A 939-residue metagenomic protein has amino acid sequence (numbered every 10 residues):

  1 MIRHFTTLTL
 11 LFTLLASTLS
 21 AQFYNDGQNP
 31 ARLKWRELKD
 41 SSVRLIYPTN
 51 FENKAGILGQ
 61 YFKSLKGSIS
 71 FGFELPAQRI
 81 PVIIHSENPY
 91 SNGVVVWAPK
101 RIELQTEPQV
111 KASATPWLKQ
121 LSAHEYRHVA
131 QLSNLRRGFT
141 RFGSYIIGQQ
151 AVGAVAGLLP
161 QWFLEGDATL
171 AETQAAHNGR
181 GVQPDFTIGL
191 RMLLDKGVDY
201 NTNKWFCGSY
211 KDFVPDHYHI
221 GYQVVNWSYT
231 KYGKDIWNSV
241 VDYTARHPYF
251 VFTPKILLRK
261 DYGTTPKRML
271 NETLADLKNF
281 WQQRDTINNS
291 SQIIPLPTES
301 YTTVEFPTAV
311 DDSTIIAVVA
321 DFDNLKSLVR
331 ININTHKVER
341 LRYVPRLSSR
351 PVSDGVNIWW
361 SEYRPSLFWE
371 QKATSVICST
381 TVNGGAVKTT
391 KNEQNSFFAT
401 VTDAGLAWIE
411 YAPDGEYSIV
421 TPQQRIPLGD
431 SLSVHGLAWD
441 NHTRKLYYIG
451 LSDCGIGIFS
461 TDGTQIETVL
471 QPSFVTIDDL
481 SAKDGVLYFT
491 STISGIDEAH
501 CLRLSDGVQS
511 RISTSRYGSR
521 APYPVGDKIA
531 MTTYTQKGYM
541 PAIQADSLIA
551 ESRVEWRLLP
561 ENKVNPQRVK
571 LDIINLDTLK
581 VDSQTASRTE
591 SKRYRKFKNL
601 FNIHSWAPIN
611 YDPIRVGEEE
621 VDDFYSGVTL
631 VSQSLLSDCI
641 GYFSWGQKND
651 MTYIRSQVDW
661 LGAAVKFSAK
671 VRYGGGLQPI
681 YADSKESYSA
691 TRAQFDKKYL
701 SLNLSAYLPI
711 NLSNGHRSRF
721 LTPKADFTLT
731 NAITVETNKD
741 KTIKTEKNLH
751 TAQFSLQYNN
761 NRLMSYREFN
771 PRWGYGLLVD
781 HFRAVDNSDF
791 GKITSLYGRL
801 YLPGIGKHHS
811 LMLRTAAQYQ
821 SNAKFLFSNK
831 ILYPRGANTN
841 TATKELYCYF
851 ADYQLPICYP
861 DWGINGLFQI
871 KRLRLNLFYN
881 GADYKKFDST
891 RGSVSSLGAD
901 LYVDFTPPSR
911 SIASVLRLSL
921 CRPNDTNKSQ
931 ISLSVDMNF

Functional and structural regions predicted by a protein language model:
A21-A154, P160: Juxtacatalytic substrate-recognition/specificity segment
N25, P30, P116-L121, V129 (+4 more regions): Acidic/His/Gly-enriched intrinsically disordered linker/tail segments that often contain short helix/coil "MoRF-like"
D26-N29, K34-E37, V240-G355: Beta/coil-rich, acidic/histidine-enriched accessory regions frequently appended to metallopeptidases
G181, Y301, V319-L328, Y343-S348 (+11 more regions): A flexible loop/linker signature enriched in serine peptidases of the S9 family
I287, S300, V319, A550-K666 (+2 more regions): Outer-membrane beta-barrel initiation region
L367-F368, D497, R516-R520, Q536-Y539 (+4 more regions): Outer-membrane beta-barrel translocator/channel fold
D622-S626, D650-I654, D696-L702, R719 (+7 more regions): Residues that define the transmembrane beta-barrel architecture of outer-membrane proteins
V671, G676, S684, R692 (+2 more regions): C-terminal outer-membrane beta-barrel translocator/porin domains of Gram-negative envelope proteins and their
